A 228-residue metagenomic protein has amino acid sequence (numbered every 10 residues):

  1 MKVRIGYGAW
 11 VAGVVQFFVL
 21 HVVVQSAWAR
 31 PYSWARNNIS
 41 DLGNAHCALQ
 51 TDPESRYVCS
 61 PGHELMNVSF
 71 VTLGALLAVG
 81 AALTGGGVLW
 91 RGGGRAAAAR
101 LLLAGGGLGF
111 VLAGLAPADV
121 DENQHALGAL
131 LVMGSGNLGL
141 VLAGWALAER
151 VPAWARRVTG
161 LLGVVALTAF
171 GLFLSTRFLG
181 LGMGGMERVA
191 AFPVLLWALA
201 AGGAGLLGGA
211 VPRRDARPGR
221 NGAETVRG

Functional and structural regions predicted by a protein language model:
K2-P31: N-terminal signal-anchor transmembrane alpha helix
P31-G62: Extracytosolic (periplasmic/ER-lumenal) interhelical loops and adjacent juxtamembrane/interface segments of multi-pass
Q50-G86: Individual transmembrane alpha-helix segments
P61-S69, R95-A99, V120-M133: Transmembrane alpha-helix entry/boundary detector in multi-pass membrane proteins
V79-G107: Cytoplasmic juxtamembrane regions at transmembrane-helix boundaries
A98-G114, V164-G171: Small-polar-interrupted transmembrane alpha-helices in polytopic inner-membrane proteins
L103-A143: Membrane-proximal helix-loop-helix units in multi-pass membrane proteins
L142-G228: Terminal transmembrane helical module of multi-pass membrane proteins
